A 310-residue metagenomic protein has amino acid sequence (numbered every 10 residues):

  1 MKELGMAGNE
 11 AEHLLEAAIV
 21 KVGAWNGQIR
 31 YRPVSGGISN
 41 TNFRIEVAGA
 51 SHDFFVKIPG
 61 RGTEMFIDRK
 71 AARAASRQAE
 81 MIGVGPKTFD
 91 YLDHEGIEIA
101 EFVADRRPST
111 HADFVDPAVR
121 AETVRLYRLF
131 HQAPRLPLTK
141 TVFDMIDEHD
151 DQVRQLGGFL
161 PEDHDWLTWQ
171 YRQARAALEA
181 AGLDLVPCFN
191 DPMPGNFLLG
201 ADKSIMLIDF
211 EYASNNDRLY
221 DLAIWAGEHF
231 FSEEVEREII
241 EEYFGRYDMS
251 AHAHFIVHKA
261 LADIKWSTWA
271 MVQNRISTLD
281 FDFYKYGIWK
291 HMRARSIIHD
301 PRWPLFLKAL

Functional and structural regions predicted by a protein language model:
E3, E162, W269-L310: ATP/Mg2+ or Mg2+-diphosphate-binding catalytic cores that bind nucleotide phosphates or diphosphates via glycine-rich
A7-R30, Q132-N190, G200-D202: An alpha-helical support segment within catalytic cores of ATP-dependent transferases
V22, G83, Y127-R135, L178 (+5 more regions): A general structural signal marking secondary-structure boundaries and capping sites
R32-D144, D150-D151, G157-W166: ATP-binding pocket architecture of kinase catalytic cores
P33-V56, R172-L222: Active-site acidic catalytic loop and adjacent metal/ATP-binding pocket of ATP-dependent phosphoryl transfer enzymes
G96-I99, P192, W225, H229: Short glycine- and hydrophobic/aromatic-rich loop-to-beta-strand nucleating segment in the catalytic cores
L219-M249, A260-T278, M292-R293: Active-site activation/catalytic loop segments of kinase-like enzymes and analogous catalytic loops in related
